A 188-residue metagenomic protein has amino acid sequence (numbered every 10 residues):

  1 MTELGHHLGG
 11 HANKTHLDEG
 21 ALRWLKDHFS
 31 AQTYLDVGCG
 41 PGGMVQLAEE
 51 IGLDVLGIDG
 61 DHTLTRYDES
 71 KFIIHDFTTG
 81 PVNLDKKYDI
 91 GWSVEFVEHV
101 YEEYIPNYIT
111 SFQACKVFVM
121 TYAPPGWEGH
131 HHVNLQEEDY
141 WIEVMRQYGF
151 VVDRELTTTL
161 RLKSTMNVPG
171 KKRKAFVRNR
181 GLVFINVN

Functional and structural regions predicted by a protein language model:
M1-V94, E103-C115, E128, N134-Y140 (+3 more regions): Conserved N-terminal segment of class I S-adenosyl-L-methionine
H99-V100: A short His-aromatic
V117-V119: Short glycine-centered segments of the SAM/dcSAM-binding site in methyltransferase folds
T121-P125: Short strand-turn motif at the edge of the Rossmann-like AdoMet-binding core
